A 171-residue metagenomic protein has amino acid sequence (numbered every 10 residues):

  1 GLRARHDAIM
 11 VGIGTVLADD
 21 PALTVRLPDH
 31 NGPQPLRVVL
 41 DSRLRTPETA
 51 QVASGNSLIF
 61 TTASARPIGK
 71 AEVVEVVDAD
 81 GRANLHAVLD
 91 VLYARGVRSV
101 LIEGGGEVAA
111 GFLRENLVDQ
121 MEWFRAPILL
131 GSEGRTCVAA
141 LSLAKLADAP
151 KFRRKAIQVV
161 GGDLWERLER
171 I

Functional and structural regions predicted by a protein language model:
G1-S99, E107-A110: Active-site ligand-binding patch in enzyme domains
R3-A4, A53, Y93, L113-R114 (+3 more regions): Alpha-helix boundary recognition
P35, V97-S99, V118-Q120, D163-W165: Active-site lining segments that contact anionic ligands and/or coordinate catalytic metals
R43, A63-A65, A79, P127 (+2 more regions): Short, solvent-exposed coil/turn elements at secondary-structure transition points
G105-G111, I128-L129: Small/polar glycine-rich anion-binding or flexible loop at a beta-alpha turn
E115-F152: Flexible, gly/pro- and Lys/Arg-enriched active-site loops
A140-I171: Conserved histidine-centered catalytic loops in small-molecule metabolism enzymes
